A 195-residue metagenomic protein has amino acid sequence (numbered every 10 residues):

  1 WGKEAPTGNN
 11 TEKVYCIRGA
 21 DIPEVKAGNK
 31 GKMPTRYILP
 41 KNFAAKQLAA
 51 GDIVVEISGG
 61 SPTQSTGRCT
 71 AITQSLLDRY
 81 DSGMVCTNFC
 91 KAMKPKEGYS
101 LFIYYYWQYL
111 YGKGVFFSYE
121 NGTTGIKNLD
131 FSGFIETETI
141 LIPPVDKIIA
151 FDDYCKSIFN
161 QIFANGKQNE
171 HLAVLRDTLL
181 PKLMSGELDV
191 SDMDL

Functional and structural regions predicted by a protein language model:
W1-K30, T35-K46, I57-P62, N121-G122: Low-complexity, Lys/Gly-biased intrinsically disordered segments
K13-Y15, K91, E136: Short beta-strand micro-motifs in enzyme catalytic cores
R18-G19, A45-K46, A50-Q108, E120-T124 (+1 more regions): A short beta-sheet element
G31-K32, C69-A71, M193: Short, glycine/charged-enriched secondary-structure capping and boundary segments
G98, F102, Y106, L110-G114 (+3 more regions): Amphipathic alpha-helical coiled-coil/heptad-repeat segments
